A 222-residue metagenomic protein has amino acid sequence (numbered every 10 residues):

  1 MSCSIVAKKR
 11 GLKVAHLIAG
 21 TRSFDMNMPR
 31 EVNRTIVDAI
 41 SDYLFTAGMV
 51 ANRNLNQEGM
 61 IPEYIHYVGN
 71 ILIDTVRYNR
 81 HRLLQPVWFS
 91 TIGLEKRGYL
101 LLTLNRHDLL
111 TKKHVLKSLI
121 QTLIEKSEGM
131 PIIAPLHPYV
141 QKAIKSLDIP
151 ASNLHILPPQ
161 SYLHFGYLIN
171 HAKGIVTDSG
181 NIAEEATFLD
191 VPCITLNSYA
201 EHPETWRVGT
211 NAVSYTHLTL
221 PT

Functional and structural regions predicted by a protein language model:
M1, H16-L17, L44, F165-T205: A donor-sugar binding/catalytic signature common to diverse glycosyltransferases and related nucleotide-sugar
M1-I61: Active-site and donor-binding regions of nucleotide-sugar-utilizing enzymes
V37-K113: A nucleotide-sugar donor-handling region in carbohydrate enzymes
L84-H171: Donor-nucleotide binding loops and adjacent catalytic segments primarily of GT-B fold Leloir glycosyltransferases
L157, A212-Y215: Short acidic-hydrophobic, aromatic-tinged amphipathic segments that line or gate anion-handling sites
T216-T222: Conserved small/polar residues in nucleotide/adenosyl-binding loops
